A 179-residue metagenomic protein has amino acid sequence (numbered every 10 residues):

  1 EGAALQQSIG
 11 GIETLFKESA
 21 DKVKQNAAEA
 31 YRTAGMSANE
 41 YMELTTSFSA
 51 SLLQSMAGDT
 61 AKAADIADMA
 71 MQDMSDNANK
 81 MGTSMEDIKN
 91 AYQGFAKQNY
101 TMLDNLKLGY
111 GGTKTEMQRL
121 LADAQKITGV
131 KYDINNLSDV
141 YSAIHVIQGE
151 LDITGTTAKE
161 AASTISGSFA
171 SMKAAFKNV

Functional and structural regions predicted by a protein language model:
E1-A34, T46-Q54, I66-A78, D87-D133 (+3 more regions): Small-residue helix-packing and pore-constriction motifs in hydrophobic alpha-helices
K17, A61, I134, S163-S166: Charge-dense, low-complexity intrinsically disordered segments
M42-E43: Tryptophan-paired
M56-A64: Short coil/turn connectors between adjacent alpha-helices in alpha-solenoid helical repeat scaffolds
M85-I88, A158: A ubiquitous, low-specificity "background" feature that marks scattered single residues across proteins without
G155-V179: Hydrophobic, low-dielectric interface segments
